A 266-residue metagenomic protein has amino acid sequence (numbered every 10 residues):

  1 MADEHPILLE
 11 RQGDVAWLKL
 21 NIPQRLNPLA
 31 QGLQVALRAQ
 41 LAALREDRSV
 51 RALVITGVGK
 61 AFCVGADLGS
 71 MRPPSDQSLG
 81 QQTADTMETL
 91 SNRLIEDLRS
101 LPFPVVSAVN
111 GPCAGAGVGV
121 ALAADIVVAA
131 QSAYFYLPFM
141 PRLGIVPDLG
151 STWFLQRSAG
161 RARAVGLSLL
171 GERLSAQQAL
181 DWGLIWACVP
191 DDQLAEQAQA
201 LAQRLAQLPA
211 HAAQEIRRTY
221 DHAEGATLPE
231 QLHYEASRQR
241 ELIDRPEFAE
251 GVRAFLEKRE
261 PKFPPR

Functional and structural regions predicted by a protein language model:
M1-N21, R25, E172-A206, Q214-A223 (+1 more regions): Amphipathic alpha-helical segments at domain termini/boundaries
M1-V58, E96: Conserved CoA-thioester-binding segment of acyl-CoA-metabolizing enzymes
G32-A36, L90, D97, Q197 (+3 more regions): Charged catalytic carboxylate motif
G57-D97, C113, P141-L143, T227: Glycine- (often His-adjacent) and acidic-residue-rich active-site loop that binds/positions the CoA thioester
E88-I95, A202, Y220, L232-Q239 (+3 more regions): Hydrophobic alpha-helical core bundles mediating ligand binding, dimerization, or RNAP-core interactions
E96-H211, S237, D244-R245, E250 (+1 more regions): Crotonase-fold acyl-CoA enzyme core
A226-L232: Short beta-strand->loop
